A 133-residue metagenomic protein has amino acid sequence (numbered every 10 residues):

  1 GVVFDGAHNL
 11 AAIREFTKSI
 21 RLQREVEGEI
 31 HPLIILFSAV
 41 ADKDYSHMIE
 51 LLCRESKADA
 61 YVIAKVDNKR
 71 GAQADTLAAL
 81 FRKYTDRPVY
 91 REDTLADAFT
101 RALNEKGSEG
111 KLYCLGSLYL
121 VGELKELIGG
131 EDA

Functional and structural regions predicted by a protein language model:
G1-A60: Nucleotide phosphate-binding/pyrophosphate-handling subdomain across enzymes that bind or process nucleotide phosphates
V2, I49-K111: C-terminal helical cap/extension that packs against the catalytic core of soluble nucleotide-cofactor enzymes
I20, R24, S56, F81 (+2 more regions): Active-site catalytic pocket residues across diverse enzymes, especially alpha/beta-hydrolases
S117: Active-site-proximal loop/hinge segments that shape catalytic or ion-binding/gating pockets
L120-G122: Short, active-site-adjacent cap segments at secondary-structure transitions
